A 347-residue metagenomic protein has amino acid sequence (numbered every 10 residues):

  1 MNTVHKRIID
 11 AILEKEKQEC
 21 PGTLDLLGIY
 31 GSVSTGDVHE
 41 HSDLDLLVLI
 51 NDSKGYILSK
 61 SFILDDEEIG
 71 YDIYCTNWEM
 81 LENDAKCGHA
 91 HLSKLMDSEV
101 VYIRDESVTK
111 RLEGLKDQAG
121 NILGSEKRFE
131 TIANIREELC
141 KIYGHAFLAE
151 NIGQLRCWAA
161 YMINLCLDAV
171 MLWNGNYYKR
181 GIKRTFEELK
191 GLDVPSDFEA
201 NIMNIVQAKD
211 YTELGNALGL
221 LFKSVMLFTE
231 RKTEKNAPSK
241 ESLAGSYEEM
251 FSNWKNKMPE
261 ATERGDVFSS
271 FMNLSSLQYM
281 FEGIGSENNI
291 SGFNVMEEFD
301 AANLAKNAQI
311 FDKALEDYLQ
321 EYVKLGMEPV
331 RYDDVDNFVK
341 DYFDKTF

Functional and structural regions predicted by a protein language model:
M1-S42, L47-S98, S291-F293, N303: Metal-dependent nucleotidyltransferase catalytic core
I8, G22, L115-G120, I142-H145 (+1 more regions): Short amphipathic alpha-helical segments, especially helix-boundary/capping motifs
I8-E16, V101-T109, G219: Short N-terminal helix-initiation segments at or just after the protein's N-terminus
A11-L13, K17, Y30-G31, L46 (+9 more regions): Generic preference for well-ordered secondary structure
C20-D25, S107-V108, I132-A133, A149: Short acidic/polar alpha-helix capping motifs at helix-coil junctions
V33, H41, N121-G124, L189: Amphipathic repeat-derived elements
T76-K141: Internal, well-ordered alpha/beta segment that forms a basic, Gly-enriched binding/recognition surface
E126-F347: Conserved nucleotidyltransferase catalytic core and NTase-mimicking acidic/glycine-rich helix/loop elements in nucleic
